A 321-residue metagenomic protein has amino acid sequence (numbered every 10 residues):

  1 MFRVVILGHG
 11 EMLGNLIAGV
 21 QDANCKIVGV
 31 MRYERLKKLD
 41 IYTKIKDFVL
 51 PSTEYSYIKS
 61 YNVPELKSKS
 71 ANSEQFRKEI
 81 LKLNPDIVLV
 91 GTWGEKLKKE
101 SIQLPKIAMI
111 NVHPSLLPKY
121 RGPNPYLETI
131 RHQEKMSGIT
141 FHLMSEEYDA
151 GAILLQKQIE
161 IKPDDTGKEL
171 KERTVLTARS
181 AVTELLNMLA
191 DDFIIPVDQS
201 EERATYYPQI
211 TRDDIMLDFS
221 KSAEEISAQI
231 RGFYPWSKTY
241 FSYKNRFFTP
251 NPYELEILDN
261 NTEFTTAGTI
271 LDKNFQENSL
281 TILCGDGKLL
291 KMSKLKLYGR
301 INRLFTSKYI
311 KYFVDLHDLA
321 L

Functional and structural regions predicted by a protein language model:
M1-F48: N-terminal Rossmann-like dinucleotide-binding module
F2-V5, M12, G19-A23, I87 (+2 more regions): Donor/substrate-binding cores of folate-linked one-carbon enzymes
L7-G10, S70, L295: Structural motif
K26, P64-L66, A108: Conserved beta-strand segments of alpha/beta enzyme cores
R32-K37, A71, P114-P118: Short, acidic/turn-prone active-site loops that include or flank metal/cofactor- and phosphate-binding residues
K38-I87: N-terminal glycine-/serine-/threonine-rich beta1-alpha1-beta2 phosphate-ribose binding loop of Rossmann-like
F219-L321: An anion-binding loop in the catalytic cleft
